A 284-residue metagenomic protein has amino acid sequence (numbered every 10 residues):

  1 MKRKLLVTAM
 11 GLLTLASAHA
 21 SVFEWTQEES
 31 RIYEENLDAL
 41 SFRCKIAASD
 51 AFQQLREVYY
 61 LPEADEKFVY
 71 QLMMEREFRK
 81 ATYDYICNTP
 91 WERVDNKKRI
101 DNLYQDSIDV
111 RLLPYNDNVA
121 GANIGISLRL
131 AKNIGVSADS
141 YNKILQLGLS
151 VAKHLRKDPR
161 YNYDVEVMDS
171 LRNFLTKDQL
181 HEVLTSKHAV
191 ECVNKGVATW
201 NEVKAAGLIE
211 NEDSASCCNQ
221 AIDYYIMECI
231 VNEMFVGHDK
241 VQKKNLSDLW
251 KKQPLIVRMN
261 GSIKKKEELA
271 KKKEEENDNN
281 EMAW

Functional and structural regions predicted by a protein language model:
M1-E28: Bacterial Sec-dependent N-terminal signal peptides
S21-W284: Charge-rich (acidic/polar
